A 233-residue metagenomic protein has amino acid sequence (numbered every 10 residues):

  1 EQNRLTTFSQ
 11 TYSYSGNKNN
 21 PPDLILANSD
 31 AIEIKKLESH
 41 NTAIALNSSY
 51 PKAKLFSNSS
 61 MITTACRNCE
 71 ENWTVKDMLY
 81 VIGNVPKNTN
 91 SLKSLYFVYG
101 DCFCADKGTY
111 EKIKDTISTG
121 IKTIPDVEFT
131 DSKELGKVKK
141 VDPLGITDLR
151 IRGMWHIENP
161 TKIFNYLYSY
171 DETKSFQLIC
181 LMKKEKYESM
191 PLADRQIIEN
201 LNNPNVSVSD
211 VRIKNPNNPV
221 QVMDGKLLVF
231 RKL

Functional and structural regions predicted by a protein language model:
E1-P21, K36-L233: Nucleic-acid endonuclease domains
L5, N28-S29: Short, solvent-exposed coil/turn segments at beta-strand boundaries
L24, D30-K36: Conserved catalytic cores of phosphodiester-cleaving nucleases, focusing on short active-site segments
